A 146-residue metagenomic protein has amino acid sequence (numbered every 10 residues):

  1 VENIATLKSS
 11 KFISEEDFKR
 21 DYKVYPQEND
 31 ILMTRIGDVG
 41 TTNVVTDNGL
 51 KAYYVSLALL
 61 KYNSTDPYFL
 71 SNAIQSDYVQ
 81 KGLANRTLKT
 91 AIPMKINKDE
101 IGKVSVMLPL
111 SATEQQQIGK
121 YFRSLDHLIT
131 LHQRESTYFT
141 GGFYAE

Functional and structural regions predicted by a protein language model:
V1-E146: Feature detects amphipathic, helix-rich regulatory segments
